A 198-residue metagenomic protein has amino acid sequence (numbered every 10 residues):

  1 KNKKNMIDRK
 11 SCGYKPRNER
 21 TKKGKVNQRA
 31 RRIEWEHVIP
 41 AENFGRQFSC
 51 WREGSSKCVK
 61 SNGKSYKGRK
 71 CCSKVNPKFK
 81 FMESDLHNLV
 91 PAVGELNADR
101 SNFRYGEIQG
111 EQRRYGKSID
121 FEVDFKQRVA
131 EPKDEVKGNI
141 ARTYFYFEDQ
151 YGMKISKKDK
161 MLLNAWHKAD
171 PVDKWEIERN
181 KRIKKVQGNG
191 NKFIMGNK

Functional and structural regions predicted by a protein language model:
K1-K23, K198: N-terminal module-boundary/linker segments of secreted carbohydrate-active enzymes
N18, K22-K198: Domain-level detector of nuclease and nuclease-like folds in predominantly extracellular/periplasmic contexts
